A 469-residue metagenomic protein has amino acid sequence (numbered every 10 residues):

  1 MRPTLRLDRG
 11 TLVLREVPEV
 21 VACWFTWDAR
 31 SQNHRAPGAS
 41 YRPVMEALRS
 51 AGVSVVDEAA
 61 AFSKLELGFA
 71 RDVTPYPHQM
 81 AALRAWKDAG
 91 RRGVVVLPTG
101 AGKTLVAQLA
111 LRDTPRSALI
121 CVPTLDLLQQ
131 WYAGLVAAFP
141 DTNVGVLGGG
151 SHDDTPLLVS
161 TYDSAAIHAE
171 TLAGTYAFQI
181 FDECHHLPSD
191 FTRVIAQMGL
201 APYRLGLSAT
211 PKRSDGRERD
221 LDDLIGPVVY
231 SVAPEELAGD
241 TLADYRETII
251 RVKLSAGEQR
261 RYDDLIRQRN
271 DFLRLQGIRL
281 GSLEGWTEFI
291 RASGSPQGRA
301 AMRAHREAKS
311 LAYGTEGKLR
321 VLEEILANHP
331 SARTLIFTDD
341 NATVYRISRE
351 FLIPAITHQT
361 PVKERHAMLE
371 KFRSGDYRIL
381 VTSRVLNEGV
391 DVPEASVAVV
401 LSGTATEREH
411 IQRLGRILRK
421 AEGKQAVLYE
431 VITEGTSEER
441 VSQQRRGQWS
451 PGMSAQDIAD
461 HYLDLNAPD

Functional and structural regions predicted by a protein language model:
M1-A81: Accessory DNA-engaging acidic/polar modules
A89-L111: Walker A/P-loop
Q129, T142-D154, I167, R333-T338 (+2 more regions): Conserved helicase ATPase core of P-loop NTP-dependent helicases/translocases
G174-A177, R219, V381, E388-T404 (+2 more regions): A short beta-strand element within the Helicase C-terminal
H185-E247, S255-R260: Post-DEXD/H (motif II) to motif III coupling segment of the RecA-like Helicase ATP-binding lobe
T210-P211, L369, T406-V427: Conserved SF2 helicase motif VI
G281-P361, R365: Conserved helicase/translocase motor-coupling segment
R416-R445: Conserved segment of the helicase C-terminal RecA-like domain
